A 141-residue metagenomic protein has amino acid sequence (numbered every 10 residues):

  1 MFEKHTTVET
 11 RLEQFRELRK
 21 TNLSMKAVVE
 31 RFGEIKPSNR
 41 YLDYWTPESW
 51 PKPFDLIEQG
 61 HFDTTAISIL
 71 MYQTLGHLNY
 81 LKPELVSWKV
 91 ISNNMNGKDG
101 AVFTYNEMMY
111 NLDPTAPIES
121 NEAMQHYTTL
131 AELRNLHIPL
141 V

Functional and structural regions predicted by a protein language model:
M1-V141: A structural boundary/capping signal
